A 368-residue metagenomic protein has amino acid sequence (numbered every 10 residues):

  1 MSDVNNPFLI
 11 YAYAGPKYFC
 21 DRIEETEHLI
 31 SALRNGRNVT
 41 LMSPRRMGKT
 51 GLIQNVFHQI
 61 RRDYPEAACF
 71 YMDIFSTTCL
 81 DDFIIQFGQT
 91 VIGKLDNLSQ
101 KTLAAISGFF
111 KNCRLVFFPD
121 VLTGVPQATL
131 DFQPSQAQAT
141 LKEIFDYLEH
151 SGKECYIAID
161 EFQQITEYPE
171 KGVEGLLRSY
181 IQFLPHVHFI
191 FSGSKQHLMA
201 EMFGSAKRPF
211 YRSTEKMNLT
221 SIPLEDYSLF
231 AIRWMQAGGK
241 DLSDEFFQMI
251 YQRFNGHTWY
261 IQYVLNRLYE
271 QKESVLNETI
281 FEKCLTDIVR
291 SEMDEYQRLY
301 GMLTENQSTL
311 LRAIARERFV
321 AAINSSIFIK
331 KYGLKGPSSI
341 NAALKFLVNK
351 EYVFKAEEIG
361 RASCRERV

Functional and structural regions predicted by a protein language model:
M1-P44, Q59-P65: A short, basic N-terminal segment
S2-F8, R290, D294-R365: C-terminal leucine-rich, beta-strand-based interaction scaffolds used for sensing/assembly
S43-M47, G51-Y156, S338: P-loop NTPase nucleotide-binding core
Q59, L176, R267, F346-N349: Alpha-helical DNA-recognition elements
Q127-K195, G204: Conserved Walker B catalytic segment
E201-Q252, S274-V275: Helix-loop-helix "sensor" segment of P-loop NTPases
F247-Q248, E270-E292: Conserved C-terminal helix/linker of AAA+ ATPases
Q248-R253, W259-E273, T309-R312, K345: C-terminal helical "lid" of AAA+/P-loop NTPase domains
